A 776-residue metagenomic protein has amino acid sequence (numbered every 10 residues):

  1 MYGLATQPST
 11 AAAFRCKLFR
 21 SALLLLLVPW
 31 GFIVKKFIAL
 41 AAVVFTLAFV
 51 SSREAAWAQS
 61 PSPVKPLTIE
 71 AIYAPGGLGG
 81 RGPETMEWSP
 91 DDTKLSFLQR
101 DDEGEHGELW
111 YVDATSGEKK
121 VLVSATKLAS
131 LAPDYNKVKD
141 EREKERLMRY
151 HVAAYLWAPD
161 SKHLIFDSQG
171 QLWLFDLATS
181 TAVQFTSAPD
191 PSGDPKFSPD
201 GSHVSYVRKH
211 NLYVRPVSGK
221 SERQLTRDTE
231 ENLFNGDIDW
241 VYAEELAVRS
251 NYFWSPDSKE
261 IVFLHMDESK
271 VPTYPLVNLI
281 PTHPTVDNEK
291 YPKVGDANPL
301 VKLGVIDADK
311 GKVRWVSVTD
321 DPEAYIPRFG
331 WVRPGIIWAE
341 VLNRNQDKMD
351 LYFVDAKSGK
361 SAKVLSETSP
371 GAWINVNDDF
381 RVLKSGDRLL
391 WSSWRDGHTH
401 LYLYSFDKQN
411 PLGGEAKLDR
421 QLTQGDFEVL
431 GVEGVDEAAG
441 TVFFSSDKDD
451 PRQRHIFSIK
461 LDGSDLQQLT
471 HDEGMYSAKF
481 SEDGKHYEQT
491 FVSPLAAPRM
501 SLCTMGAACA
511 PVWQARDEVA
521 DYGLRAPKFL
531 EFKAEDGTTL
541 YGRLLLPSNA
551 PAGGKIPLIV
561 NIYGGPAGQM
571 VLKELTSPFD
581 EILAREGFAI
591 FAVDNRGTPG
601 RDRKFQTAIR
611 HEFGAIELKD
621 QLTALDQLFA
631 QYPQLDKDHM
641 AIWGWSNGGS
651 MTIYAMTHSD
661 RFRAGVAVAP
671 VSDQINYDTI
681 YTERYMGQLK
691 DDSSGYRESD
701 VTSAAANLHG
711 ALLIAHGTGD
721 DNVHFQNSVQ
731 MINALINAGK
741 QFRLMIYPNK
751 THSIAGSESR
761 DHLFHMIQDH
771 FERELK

Functional and structural regions predicted by a protein language model:
L4, P8-A11, G31, K36 (+6 more regions): A detector of low-complexity, intrinsically disordered, Ser/Thr/Gly/Pro/Ala-rich segments
A5, S9-A11, R20, L401 (+4 more regions): Intrinsic structural disorder/low-complexity segments
Q7, A11-A13, L23, V34 (+4 more regions): N-terminal compositionally biased, intrinsically disordered segments and leader/signal-like regions
Q7, F14-A41, S51-E54: Bacterial N-terminal signal peptides that target proteins for export
A39-L40, V44-V50, E54-F480, K485-Y487 (+2 more regions): Beta-propeller folds
P272-T273, R328-G330, E340-L342, M475-K776: Serine-hydrolase catalytic core recognition
